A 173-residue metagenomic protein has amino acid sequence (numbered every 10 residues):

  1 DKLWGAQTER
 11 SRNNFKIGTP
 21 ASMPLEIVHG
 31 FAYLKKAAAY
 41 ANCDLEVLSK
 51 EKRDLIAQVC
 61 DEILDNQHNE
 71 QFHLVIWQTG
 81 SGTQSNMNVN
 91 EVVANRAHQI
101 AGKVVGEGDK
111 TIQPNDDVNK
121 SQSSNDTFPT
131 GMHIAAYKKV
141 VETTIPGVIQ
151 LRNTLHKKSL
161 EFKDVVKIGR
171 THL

Functional and structural regions predicted by a protein language model:
D1-L173: Conserved, well-structured ligand/cofactor-binding cores
